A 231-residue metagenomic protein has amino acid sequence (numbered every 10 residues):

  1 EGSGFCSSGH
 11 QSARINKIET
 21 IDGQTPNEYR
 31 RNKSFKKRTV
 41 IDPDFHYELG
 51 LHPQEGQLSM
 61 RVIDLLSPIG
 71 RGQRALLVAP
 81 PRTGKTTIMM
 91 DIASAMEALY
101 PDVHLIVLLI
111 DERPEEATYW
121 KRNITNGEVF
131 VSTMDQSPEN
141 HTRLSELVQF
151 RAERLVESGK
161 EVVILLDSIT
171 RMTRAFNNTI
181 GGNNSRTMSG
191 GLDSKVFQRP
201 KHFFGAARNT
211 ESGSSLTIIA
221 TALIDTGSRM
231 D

Functional and structural regions predicted by a protein language model:
G2-L77: P-loop NTP-binding catalytic core
R82-G84, M90-D231: P-loop NTPase catalytic core
